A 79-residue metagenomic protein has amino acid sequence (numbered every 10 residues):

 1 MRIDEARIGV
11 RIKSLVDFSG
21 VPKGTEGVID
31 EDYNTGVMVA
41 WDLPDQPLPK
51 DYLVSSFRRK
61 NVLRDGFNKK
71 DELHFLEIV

Functional and structural regions predicted by a protein language model:
I3-N68: Basic/aromatic-rich interaction segments and small domains that mediate binding to polyanionic partners
D65-V79: Long, low-complexity intrinsically disordered regions
